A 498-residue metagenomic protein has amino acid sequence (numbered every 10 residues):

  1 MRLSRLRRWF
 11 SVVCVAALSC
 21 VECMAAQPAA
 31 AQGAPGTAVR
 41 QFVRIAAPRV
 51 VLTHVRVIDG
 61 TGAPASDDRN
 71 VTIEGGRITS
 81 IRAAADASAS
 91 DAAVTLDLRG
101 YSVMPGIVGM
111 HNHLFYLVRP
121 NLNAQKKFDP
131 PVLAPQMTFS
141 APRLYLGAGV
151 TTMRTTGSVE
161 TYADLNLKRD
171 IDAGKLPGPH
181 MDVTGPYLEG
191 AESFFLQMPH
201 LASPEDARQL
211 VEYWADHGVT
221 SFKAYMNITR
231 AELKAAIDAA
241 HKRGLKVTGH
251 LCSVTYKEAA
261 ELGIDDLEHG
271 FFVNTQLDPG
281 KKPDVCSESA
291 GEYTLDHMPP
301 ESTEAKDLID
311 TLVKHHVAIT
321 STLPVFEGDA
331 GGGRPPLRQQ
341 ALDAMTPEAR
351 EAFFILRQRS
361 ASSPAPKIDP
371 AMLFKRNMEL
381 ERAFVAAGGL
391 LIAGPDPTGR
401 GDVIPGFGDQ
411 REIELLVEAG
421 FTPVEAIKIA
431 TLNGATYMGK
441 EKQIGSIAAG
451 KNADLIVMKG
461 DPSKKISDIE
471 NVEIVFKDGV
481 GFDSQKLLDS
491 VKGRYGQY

Functional and structural regions predicted by a protein language model:
S11-C23: Bacterial N-terminal signal peptides
A34-P48, V57, G62-M104: Histidine-rich, glycine-flanked metal-binding segment
V39-R44, V57-N70, A83-A84, I404 (+2 more regions): Acidic, glycine-enriched loop/beta-strand segments at the rims of small-molecule binding/catalytic pockets
H54, Y101, H111-F115, H250 (+2 more regions): Histidine-centered divalent metal-coordination motifs
S102-A173, F194, E205, K257-G263: Metal-associated gating/positioning segment near the N- to mid-region
L114-A134, L188-P204, Q276-K281, C286-H297 (+1 more regions): Acidic/histidine-rich helix-loop elements that form or flank divalent-metal/phosphate-binding sites at the catalytic
T138-Y162, P179-P186, D216-I228, K246-T248 (+2 more regions): Divalent metal-dependent hydrolysis catalytic cores, especially in the metallo-beta-lactamase
L210-A224, I228, V273-A419, R494-Y498: Active-site neighborhoods of metal-dependent hydrolases
